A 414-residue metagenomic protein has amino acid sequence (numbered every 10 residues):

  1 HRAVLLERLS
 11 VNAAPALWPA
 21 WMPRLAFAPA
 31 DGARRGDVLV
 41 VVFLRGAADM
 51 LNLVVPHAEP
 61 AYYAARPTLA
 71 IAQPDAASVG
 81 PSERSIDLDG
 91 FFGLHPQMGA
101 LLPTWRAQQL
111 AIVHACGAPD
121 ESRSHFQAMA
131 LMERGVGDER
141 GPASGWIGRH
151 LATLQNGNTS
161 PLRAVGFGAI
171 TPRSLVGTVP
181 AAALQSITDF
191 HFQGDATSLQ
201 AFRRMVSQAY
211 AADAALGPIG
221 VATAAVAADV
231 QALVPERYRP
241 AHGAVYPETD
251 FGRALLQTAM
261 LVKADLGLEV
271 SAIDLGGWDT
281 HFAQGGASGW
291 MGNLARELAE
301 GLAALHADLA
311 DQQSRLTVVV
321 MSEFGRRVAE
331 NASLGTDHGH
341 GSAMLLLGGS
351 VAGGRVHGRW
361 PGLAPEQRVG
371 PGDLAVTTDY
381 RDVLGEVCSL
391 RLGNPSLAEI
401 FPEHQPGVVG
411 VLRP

Functional and structural regions predicted by a protein language model:
H1-D311, A329, A343-P414: Feature for exported/extracytoplasmic and membrane-associated proteins, marking the mature portion
T317-G325: Acidic/histidine-rich, metal-coordinating catalytic segments
H338: Phosphate-handling catalytic cores of nucleic-acid transaction enzymes
